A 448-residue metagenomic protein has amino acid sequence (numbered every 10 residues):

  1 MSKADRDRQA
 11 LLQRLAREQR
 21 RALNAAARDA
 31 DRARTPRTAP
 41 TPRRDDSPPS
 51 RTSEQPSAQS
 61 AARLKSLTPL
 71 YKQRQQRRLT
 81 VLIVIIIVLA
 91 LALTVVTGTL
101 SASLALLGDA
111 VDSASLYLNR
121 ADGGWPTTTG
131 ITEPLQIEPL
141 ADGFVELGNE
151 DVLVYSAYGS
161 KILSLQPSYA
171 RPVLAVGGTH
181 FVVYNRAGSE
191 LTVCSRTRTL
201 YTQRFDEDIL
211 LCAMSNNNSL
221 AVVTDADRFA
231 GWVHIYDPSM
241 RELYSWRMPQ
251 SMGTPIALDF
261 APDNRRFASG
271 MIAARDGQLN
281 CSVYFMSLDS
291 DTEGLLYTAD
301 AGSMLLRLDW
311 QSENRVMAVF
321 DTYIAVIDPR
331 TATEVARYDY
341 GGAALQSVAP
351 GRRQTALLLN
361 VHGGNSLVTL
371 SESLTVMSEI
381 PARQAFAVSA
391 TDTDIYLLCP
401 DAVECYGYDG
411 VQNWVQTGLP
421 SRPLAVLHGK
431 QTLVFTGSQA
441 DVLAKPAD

Functional and structural regions predicted by a protein language model:
M1-Q59: N-terminal targeting leaders characterized by basic, low-complexity, disordered sequences that direct proteins
S115-T129, G159-Q166, R198-R204, E242-M248 (+4 more regions): A short beta-strand motif characteristic of beta-propeller blades
R120-V152, L165-A175, I380: Beta-strand-rich domains and repeat architectures in extracellular enzymes and scaffolds, especially beta-propellers
G130-Q136, S168-T179, E207-N216, M252-F260 (+5 more regions): Repeated scaffold domains used in trafficking and secretory/extracellular systems, primarily beta-propellers
F144, F181, S219-A221, N264-F267 (+4 more regions): Hydrophobic beta-strand positions that form the internal "hydrophobic ladder" of WD40/Gbeta-like beta-propeller blades
D151-L153, S189-T192, R228-H234, D276-M286 (+4 more regions): Structural motif
K161-R266, G270: Non-cytosolic head/periplasmic domains of membrane-anchored proteins
F229-V319, Y323-A325: Solenoidal tandem-repeat scaffolds enriched in leucines and small polar residues
